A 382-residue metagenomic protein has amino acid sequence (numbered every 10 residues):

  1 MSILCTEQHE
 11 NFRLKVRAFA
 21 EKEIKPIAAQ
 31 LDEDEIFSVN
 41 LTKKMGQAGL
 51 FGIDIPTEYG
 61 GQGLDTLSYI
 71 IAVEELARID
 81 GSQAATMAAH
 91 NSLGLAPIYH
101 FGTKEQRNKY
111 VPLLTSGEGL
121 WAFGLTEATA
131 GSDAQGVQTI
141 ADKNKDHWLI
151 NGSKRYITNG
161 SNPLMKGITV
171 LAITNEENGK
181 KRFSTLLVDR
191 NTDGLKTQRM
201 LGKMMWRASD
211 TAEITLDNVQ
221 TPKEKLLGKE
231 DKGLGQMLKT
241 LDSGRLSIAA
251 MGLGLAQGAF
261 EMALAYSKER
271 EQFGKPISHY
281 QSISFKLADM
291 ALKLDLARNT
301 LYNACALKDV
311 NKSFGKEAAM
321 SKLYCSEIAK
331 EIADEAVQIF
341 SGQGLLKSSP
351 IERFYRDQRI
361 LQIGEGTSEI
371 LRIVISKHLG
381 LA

Functional and structural regions predicted by a protein language model:
M1-A89, F101-Q106, L113-E118, G131-A134 (+3 more regions): Alpha-helical interface subdomain recognition
G49, V73-A77, A172-I173, V188-D193 (+1 more regions): Short Ser/Thr-interspersed hydrophobic loop/turn segments at strand-loop and sheet-helix junctions that line or gate
L95-F101, Q135, E177: Flexible, glycine-rich active-site loops centered on histidine and acidic residues that chelate a metal or position
G117-L125, L171: A short, Trp-centered hydrophobic/proline-enriched beta-strand micro-motif
T129-S132, T158-P163, N175-E177, K203-D210: Short Gly/Pro-enriched turn/cap motifs at secondary-structure boundaries
G136, N191-P222: Flexible, small-/acidic-enriched active-site or ligand-binding loops
N151-K196: A short core secondary-structure module
I214-Q236: Long, acidic (Asp/Glu-rich), low-complexity accessory segments flanking structured domains
